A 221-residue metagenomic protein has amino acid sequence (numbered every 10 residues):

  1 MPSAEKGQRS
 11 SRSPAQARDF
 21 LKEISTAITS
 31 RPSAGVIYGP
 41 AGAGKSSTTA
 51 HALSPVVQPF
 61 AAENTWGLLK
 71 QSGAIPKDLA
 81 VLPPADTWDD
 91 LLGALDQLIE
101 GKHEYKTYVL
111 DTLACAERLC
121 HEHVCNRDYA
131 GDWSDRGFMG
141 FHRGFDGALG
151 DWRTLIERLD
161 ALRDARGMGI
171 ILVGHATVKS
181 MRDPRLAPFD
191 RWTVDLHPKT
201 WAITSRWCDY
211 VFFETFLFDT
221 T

Functional and structural regions predicted by a protein language model:
P2-T26: N-terminal pre-Walker A segment at the start of P-loop NTPase domains
D19-L110, A114-E122: Conserved P-loop
S54, V124-D128, P188-F189: Glycine-rich, phosphate-binding/catalytic loops in enzymes
D89-A94, F145-E157, D190-K199: Well-ordered, non-membrane alpha-helical segments in soluble/globular domains
E104-T107, A165-L172: Loop/turn-to-beta-strand initiation segments
C120-A148: A solvent-exposed, charged loop/short amphipathic helix patch at secondary-structure junctions
D151-R166, W207: Catalytic-core regions built around general acid/base machinery
I170-T221: Phosphate-binding/switch region of NTP-binding enzymes
